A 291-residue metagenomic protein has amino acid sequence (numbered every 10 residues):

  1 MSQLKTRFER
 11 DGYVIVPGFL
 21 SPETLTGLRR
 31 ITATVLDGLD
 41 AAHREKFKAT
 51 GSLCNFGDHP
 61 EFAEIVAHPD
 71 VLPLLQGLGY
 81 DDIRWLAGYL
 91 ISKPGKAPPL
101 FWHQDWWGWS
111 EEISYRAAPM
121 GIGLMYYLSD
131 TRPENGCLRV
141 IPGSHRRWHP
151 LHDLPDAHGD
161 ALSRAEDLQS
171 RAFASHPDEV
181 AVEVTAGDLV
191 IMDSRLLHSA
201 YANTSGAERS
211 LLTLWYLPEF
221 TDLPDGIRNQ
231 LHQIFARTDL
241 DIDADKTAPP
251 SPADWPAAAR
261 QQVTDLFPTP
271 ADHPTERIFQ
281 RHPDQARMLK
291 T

Functional and structural regions predicted by a protein language model:
M1-D11, V16-R116, I227: Non-heme Fe(II)-dependent double-stranded beta-helix
G18-L20, L128-R132, G143-H145, E219-F220: Short loop segments at secondary-structure junctions
G38, L196-T291: Non-heme Fe(II)/2-oxoglutarate
K48, H103-G108, E112, R164-S175 (+2 more regions): Short, surface-exposed loop/helix-turn segments at secondary-structure junctions that function as lids/hinges flanking
K93, I141-W148, W215-T221: Short edge-strand/loop segments of extracellular domains
P98-Q104, E111-I113, E134-V140, H149-D153 (+1 more regions): A short secondary-structure junction signal
E112-P133, E183-A186, I191, W215-P218: Short, conserved beta-strand element in jelly-roll/cupin
T131-L197: Double-stranded beta-helix
